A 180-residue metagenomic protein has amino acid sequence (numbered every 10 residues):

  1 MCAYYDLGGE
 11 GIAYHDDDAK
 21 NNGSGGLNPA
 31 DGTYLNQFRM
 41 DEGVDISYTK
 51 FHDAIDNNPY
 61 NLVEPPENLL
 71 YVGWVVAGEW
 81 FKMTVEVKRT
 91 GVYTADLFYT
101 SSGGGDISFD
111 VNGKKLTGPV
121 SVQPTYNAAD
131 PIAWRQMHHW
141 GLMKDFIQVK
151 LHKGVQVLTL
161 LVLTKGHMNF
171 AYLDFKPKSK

Functional and structural regions predicted by a protein language model:
M1-K180: Extracytoplasmic
